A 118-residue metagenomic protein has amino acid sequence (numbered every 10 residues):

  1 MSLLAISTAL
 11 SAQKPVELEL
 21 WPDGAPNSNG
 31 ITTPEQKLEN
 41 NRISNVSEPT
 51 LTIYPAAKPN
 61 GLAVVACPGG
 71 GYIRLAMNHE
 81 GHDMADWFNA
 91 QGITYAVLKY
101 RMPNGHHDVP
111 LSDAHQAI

Functional and structural regions predicted by a protein language model:
M1-S2: Sec-dependent signal peptide recognition, specifically the positively charged N-region followed immediately by
I6-S7: N-terminal signal peptide c-region/cleavage motif recognized by signal peptidases
Q13-L62, L111: N-terminal cap/lid segment of alpha/beta-hydrolase-fold proteins
G61-G70: Short beta-strand element of the alpha/beta-hydrolase
A63, N89-A96: A fold-wide structural signal in alpha/beta-hydrolase
G71-I73, Y95: Serine-hydrolase catalytic-loop signature spanning alpha/beta hydrolases and amidase-signature enzymes
A76-N78, D83, L98-I118: Catalytic nucleophile-loop/oxyanion-hole region of alpha/beta-hydrolase and closely related hydrolase-like folds
